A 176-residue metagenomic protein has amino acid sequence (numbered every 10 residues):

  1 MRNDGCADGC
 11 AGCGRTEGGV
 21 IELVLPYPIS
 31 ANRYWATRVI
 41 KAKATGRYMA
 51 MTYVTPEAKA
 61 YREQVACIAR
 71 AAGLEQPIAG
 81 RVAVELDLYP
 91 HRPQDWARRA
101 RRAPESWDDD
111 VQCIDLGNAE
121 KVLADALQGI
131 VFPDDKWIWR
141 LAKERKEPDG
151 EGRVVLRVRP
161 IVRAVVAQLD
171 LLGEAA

Functional and structural regions predicted by a protein language model:
R2-D8, G12-A176: Acidic, proline/glycine-enriched N-terminal capping motif
